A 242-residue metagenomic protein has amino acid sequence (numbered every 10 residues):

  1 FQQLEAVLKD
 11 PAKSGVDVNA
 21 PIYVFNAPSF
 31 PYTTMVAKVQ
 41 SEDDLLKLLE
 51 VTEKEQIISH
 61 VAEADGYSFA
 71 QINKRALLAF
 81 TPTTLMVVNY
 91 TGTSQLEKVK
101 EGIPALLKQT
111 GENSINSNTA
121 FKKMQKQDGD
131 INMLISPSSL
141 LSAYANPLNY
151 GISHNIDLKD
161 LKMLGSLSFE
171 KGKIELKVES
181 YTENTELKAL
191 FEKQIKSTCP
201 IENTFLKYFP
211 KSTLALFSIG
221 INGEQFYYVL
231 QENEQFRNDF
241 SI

Functional and structural regions predicted by a protein language model:
F1-Q2: N-terminal mature-domain "stem" immediately C-terminal to a signal peptide or N-terminal signal-anchor/transmembrane
E5-A120: Single conserved position on a long alpha-helix in the C-terminal lobe of the eukaryotic protein kinase
F80-T83, N89-Q231: Leucine-rich, highly hydrophobic segment in Treponema pallidum outer-membrane-associated proteins
N238-D239: Extracellular/surface-associated beta-sandwich interaction domains
